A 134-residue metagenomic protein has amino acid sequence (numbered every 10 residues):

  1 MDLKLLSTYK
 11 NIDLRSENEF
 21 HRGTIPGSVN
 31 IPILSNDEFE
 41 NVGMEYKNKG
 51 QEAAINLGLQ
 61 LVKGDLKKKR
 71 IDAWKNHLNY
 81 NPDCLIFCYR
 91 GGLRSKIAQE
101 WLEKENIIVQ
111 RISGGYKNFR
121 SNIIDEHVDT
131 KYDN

Functional and structural regions predicted by a protein language model:
M1-Q110, K131: Cytosolic catalytic domains that perform sulfur/thiol-centered chemistry
I112-G115: Short beta-strand-centered segment that lines the nucleotide-binding/catalytic pocket of NTP-utilizing
K117-R120: Short, conserved phosphate-binding/catalytic loop or strand-edge motifs used in phosphoryl-/nucleotidyl-transfer
V128-N134: Walker A (P-loop) phosphate-binding motif
